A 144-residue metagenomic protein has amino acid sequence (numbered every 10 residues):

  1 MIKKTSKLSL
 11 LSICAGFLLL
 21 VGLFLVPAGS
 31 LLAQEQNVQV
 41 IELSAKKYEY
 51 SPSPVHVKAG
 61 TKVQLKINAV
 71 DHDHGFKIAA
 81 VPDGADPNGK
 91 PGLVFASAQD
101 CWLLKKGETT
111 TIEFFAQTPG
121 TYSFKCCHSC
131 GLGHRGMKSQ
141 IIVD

Functional and structural regions predicted by a protein language model:
M1-L8: N-terminal secretory signal peptides that target proteins for export/translocation
L8-C14, L32, I141: Serine/proline-rich low-complexity intrinsically disordered segments, especially terminal tails, linkers
S12-P27: Bacterial N-terminal signal peptides
G29-D144: Extracytoplasmic copper-binding redox domains, predominantly the cupredoxin/blue-copper superfamily
